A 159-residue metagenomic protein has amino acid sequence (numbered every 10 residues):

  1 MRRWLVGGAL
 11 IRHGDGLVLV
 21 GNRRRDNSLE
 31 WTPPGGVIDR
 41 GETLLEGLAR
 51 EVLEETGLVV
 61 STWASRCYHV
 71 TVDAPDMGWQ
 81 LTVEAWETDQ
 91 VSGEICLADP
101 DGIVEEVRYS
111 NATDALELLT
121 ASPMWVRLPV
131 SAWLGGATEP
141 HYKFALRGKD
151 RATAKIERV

Functional and structural regions predicted by a protein language model:
M1-V18, P34-R40, Y68, E87: Conserved N-terminal beta-strand and adjoining loop/helix that marks the start of the Nudix/MutT-like hydrolase domain
L5-G7, L81-E84, E105, A152: Change "...and in nucleic-acid phosphodiester-cleaving endonucleases..." to "...and in nucleic-acid processing enzymes
R12, R23-R24, D73: A generic structural motif
G16-E54, A154: Conserved Nudix-box catalytic region and its N-terminal flanking loop in Nudix hydrolases and closely related
S28-W31, D101-V159: Nudix hydrolase/Nudix homology domain
V59-Y68: A short coil-to-beta-strand element that immediately follows conserved catalytic motifs
V70-C96, R108-D114, P129-W133, A137: Active-site-adjacent beta-strand/loop module that shapes the phosphate/pyrophosphate-binding cleft
